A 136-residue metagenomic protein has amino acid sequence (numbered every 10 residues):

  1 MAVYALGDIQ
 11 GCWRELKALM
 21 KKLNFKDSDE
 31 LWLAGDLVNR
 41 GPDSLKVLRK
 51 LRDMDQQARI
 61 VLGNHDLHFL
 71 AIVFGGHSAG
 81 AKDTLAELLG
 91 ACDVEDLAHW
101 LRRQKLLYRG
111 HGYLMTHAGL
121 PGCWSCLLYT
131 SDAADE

Functional and structural regions predicted by a protein language model:
M1-M54, L67: N-terminal active-site segment of His-dependent metallophosphoesterases
L45-S131: Active-site neighborhood of divalent metal-dependent phosphoester bond hydrolases
D132-E136: A short, hydrophobic C-terminal helix/tail in secreted or cell-surface proteins
